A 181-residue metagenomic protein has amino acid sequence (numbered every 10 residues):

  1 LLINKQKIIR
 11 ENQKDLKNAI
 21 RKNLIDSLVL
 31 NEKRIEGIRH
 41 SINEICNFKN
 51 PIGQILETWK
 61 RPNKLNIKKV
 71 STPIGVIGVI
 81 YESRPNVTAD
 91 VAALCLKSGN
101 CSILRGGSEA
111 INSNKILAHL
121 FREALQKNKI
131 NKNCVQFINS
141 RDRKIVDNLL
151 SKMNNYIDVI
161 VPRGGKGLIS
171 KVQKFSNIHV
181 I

Functional and structural regions predicted by a protein language model:
L1-I67, L94: N-terminal Rossmann-like NAD(P)+-binding subdomain of aldehyde/semialdehyde dehydrogenases
N4, S27-R34, E109, S113 (+2 more regions): Catalytic cores of large soluble enzymes that bind and process phosphate-bearing ligands
K7, N86, N112, K144 (+1 more regions): Short alpha-helical
N31, E44, P62-K69, Q136-N154: A structured beta-alpha segment of the ubiquitous adenosine-cofactor-binding alpha/beta core
H40, N47, P51-A124, N128 (+1 more regions): Conserved small-residue-rich beta-alpha loop and adjacent elements that most often cradle the phosphate/pyrophosphate
V76, F137-I181: Conserved NAD(P)+-binding/catalytic subdomain of aldehyde/semialdehyde dehydrogenases
E123-F137, D158: A glycine-rich helix N-cap at a beta->alpha junction
